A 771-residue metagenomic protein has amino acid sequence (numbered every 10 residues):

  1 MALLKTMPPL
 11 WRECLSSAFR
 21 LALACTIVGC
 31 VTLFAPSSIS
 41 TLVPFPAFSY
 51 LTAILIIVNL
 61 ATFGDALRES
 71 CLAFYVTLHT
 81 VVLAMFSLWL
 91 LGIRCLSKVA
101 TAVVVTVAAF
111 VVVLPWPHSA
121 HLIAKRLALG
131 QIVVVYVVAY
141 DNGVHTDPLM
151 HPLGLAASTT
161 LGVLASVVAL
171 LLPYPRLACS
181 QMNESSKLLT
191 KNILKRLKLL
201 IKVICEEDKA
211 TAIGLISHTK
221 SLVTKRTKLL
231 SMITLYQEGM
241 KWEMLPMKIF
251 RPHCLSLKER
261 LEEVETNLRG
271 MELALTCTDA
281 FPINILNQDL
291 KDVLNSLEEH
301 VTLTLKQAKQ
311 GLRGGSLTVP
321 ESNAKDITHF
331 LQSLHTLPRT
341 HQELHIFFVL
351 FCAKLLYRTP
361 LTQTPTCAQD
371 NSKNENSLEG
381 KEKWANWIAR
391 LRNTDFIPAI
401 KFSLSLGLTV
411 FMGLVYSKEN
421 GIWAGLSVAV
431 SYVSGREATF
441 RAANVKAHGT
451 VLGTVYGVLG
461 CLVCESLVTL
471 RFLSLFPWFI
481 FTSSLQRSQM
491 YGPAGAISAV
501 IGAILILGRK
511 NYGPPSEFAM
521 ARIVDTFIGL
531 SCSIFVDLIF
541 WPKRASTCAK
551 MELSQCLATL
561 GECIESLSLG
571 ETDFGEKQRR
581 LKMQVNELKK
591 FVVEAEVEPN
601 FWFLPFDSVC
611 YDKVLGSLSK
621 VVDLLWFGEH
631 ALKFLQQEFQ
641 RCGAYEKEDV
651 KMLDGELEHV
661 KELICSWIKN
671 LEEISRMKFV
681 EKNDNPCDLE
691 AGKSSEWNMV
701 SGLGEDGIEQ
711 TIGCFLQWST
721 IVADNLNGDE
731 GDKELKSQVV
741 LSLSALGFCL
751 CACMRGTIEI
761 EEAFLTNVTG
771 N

Functional and structural regions predicted by a protein language model:
M1-A18, P173-G407, F411-V415, K550-N771: Long, hydrophobic alpha-helical segments that serve as membrane-spanning/inserting helices
M1-W242, I249, P365-N600, L604 (+5 more regions): A transmembrane helix-and-boundary motif of multi-pass membrane transporters/channels
